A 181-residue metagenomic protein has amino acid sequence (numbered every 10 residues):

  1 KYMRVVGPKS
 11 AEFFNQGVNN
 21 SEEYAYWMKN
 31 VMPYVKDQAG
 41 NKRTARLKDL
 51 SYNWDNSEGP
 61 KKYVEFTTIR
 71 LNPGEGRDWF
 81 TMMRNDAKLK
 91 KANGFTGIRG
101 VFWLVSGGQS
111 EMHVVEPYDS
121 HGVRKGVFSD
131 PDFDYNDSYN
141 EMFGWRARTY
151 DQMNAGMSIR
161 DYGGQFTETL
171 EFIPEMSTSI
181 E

Functional and structural regions predicted by a protein language model:
K1-E181: Short S/T/G/P-rich N-terminal loop/turn motif that feeds into the first structured element of a domain
